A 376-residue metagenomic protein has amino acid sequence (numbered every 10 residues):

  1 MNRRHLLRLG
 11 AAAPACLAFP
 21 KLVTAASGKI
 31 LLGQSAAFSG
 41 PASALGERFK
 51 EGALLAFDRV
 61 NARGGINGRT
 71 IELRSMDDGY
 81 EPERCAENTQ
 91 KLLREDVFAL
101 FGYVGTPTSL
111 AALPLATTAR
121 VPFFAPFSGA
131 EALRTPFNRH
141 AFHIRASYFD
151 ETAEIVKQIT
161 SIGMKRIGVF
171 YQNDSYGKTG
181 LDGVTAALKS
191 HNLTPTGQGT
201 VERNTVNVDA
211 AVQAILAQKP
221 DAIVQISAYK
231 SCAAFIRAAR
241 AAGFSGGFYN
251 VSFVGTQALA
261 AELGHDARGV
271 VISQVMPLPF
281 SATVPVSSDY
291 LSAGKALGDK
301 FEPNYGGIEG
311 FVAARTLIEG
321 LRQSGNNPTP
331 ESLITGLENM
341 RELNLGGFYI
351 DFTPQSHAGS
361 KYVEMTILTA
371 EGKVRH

Functional and structural regions predicted by a protein language model:
H5-A25: N-terminal export signals
K21-A36: C-terminal segment of N-terminal export signals and the immediately downstream linker at the start of the mature
G33-G52, M76-P82, V104-P107, F170-K178 (+3 more regions): Extracytoplasmic "Venus flytrap"
A44-E51, G64-A132, V201-V208, A228-S231 (+1 more regions): Beta-alpha junction/loop-to-helix N-cap segments that form part of ligand/metal-binding clefts
E87, A130-A132, R139-G243, Q257 (+2 more regions): Extracellular/periplasmic Venus flytrap/periplasmic-binding protein
L92-V104, F124-P126, G168-F170, K219-A228 (+3 more regions): Periplasmic-binding protein-like
I236-E309, G372-R375: Extracellular/periplasmic periplasmic-binding protein-like sensory domains
A296-G307, I318-V374: Segments of small-molecule ligand-sensing domains
